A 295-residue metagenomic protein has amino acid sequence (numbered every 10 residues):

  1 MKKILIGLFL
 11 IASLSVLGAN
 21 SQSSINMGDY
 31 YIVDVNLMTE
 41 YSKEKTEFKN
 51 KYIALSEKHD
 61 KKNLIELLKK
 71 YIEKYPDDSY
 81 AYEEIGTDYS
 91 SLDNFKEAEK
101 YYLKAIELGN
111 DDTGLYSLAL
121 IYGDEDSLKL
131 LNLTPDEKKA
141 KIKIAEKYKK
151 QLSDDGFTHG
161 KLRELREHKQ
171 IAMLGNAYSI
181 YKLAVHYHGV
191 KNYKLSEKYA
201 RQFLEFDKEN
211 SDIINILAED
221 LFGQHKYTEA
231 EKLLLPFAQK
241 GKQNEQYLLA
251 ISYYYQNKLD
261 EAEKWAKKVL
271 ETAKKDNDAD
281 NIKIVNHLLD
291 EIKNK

Functional and structural regions predicted by a protein language model:
L17-Y80: N-terminal leader/linker segments that initiate helical-solenoid repeat arrays
T46, Y80, T113-G114, Y178 (+3 more regions): Start-of-helix register in tetratricopeptide repeats
E57, S91, D124-E125, G189 (+3 more regions): Register position in tetratricopeptide repeats
A177-G189, K198-R201, E205-Q239: Alpha-helical adaptor scaffolds
